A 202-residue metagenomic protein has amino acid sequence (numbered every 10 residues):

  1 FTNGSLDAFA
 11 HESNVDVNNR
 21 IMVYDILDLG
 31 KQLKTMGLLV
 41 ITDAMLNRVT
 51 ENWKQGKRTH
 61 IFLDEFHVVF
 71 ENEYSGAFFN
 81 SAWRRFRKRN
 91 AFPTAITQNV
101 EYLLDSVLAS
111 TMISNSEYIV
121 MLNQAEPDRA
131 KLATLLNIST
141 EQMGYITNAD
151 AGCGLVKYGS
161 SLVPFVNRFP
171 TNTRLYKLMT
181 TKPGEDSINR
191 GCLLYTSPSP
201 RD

Functional and structural regions predicted by a protein language model:
F1-A91, L104-V107, Y145, A149 (+1 more regions): P-loop NTPase motor domains
L27-K31, F66-V68, V100-E101, Y118 (+3 more regions): Short, glycine-/Ser/Thr-/acidic-enriched flexible segments
A91, I96-N99: Conserved H-loop
S110-M121: A short helix-turn-beta junction within AAA+ P-loop NTPase domains corresponding to the substrate/partner-engaging
D128-L132: Conserved AAA+ ATPase core "coupling" helix
S139-D186: Conserved P-loop NTPase
Y195-D202: Conserved small/polar residues in nucleotide/adenosyl-binding loops
